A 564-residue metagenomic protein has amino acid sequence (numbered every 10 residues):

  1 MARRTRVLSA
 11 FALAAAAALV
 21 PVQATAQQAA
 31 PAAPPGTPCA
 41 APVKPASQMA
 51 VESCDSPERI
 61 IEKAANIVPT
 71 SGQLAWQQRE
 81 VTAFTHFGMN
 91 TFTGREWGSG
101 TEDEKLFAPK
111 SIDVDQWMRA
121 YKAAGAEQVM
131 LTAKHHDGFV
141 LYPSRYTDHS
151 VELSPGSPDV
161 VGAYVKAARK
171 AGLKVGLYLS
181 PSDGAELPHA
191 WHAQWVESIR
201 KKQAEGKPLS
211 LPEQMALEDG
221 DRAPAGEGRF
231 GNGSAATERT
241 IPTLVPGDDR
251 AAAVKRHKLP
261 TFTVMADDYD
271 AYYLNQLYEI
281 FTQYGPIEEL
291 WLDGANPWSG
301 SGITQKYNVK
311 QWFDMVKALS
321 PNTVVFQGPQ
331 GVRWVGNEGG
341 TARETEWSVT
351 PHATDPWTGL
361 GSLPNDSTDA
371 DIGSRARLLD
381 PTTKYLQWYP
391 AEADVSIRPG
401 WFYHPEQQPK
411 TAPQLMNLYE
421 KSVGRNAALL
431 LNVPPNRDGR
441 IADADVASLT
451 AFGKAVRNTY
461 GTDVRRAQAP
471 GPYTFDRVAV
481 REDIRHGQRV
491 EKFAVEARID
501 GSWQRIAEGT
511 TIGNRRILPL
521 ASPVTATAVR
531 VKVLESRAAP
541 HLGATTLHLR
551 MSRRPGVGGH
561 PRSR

Functional and structural regions predicted by a protein language model:
M1-A29: Secretory targeting and sorting signals
P21-V43, V557-R564: N-terminal low-complexity, Pro/Thr-rich disordered segments that flank secretion/membrane-targeting signals
A33-F493, A497, R505-S522, K532-H541 (+1 more regions): Mature catalytic domains of secreted/periplasmic carbohydrate-active enzymes
T527-V529: Exposed beta-strand face motif in extracellular beta-rich ectodomains
T545-G556: Short beta-strand-to-coil "C-cap" segments at the C-terminal boundary of structured domains/repeats, marking
